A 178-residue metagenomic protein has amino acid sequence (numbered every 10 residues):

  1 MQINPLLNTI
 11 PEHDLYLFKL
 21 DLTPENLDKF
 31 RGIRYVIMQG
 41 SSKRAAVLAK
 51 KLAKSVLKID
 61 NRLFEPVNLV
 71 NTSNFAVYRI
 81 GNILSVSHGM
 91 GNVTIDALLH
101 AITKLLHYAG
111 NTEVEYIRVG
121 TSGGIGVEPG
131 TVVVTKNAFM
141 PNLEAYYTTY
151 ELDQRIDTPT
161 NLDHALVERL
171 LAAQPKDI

Functional and structural regions predicted by a protein language model:
M1-A97: N-terminal short beta-loop-beta anion/metal-coordinating cradle
F64-I178: Glycine-rich phosphate- or other oxyanion-binding loops that anchor nucleotides, phosphorylated ligands
